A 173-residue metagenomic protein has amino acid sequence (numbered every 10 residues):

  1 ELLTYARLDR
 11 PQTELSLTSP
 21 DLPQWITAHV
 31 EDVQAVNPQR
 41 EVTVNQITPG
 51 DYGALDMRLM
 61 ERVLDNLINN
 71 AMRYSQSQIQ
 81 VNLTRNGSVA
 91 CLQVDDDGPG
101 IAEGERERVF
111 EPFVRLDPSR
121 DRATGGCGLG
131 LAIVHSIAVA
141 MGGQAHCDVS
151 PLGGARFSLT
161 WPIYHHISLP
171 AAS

Functional and structural regions predicted by a protein language model:
S16-E31: A conserved beta-strand-to-alpha-helix junction within the catalytic ATP-binding
S16-T18, E41-Y52, G87: Conserved catalytic submotifs in the C-terminal HATPase_c
Q78-S88: Short beta-strand/loop element within the Bergerat-fold HATPase_c
D96: Acidic ATP/Mg2+-coordinating residue in the GHKL
I101-R115, S173: Short conserved segment of the HATPase_c
G130, V134: Short alpha-helical Gxxx[C/S/T] motif in the catalytic ATP-binding
G142-D148: Glycine-rich ATP-binding loops of the HATPase_c
